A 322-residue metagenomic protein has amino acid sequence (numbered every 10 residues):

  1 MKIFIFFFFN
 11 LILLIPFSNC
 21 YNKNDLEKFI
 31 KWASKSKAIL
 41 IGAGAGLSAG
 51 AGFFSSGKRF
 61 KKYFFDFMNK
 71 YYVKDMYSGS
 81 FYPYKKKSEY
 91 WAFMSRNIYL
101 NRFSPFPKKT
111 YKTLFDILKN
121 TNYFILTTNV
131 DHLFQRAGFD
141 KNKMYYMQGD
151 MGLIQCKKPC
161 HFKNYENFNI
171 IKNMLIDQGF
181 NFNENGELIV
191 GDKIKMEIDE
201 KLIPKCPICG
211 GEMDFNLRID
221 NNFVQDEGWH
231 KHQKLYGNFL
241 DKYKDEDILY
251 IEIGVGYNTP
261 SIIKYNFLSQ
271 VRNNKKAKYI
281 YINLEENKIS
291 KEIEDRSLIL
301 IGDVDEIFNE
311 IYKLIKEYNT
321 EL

Functional and structural regions predicted by a protein language model:
M1-F8: Classical eukaryotic N-terminal signal peptides for Sec-dependent ER targeting/secretion, especially the positively
F8, L14-L322: Conserved catalytic alpha/beta core of Sir2/sirtuin-type deacylases, generalized to analogous enzyme cores that bind
